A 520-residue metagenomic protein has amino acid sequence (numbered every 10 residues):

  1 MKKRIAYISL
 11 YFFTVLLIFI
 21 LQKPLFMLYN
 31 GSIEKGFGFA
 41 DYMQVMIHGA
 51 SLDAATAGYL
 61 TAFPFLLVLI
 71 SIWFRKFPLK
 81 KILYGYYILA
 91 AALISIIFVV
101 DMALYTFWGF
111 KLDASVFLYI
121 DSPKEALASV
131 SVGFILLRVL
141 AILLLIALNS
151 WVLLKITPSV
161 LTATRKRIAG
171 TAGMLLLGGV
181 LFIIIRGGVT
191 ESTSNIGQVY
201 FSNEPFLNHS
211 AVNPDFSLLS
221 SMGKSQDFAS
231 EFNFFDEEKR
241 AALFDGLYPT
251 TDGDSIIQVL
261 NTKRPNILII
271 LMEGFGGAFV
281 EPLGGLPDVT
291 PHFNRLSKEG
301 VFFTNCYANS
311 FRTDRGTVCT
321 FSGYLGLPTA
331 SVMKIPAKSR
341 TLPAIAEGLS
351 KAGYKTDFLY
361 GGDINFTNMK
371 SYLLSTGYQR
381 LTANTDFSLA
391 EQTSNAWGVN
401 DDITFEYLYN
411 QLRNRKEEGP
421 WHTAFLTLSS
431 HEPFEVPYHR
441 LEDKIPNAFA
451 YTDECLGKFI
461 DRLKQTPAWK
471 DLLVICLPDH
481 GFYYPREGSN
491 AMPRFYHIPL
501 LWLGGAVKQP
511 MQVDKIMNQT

Functional and structural regions predicted by a protein language model:
K2-D227: Transmembrane and membrane-interface helices of multi-pass, inner-membrane envelope-modifying transferases
F37, D121, N213, F228-S230 (+4 more regions): Short coil/turn linker and secondary-structure boundary residues
G38, F110-L112, S131-L136, A163 (+4 more regions): General structural signal for secondary-structure boundaries
F77, Y86-A90, F98-V100, T171 (+8 more regions): N-terminal start-of-chain detector that recognizes signal peptides and the immediate post-cleavage beginning
P78-I82, A229-K239, M333-A337: Short alpha-helical "patches" and their helix-cap loops
D121-V132, T157-V160, E237-L243, M333-A337 (+1 more regions): Short, highly charged low-complexity linear segments
Y200, E204-L207, A211-F216, S220-I256 (+2 more regions): The feature marks either
A242-T520: Solvent-exposed soluble domains appended to multi-pass membrane proteins
